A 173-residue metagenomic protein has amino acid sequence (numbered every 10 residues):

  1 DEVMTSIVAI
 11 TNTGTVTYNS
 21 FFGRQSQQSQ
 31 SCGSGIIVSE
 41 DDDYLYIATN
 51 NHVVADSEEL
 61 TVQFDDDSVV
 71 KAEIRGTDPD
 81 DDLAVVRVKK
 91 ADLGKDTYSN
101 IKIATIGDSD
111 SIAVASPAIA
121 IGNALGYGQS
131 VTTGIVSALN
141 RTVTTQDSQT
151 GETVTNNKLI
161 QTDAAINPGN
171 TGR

Functional and structural regions predicted by a protein language model:
D1-R173: Serine-dependent protease modules
